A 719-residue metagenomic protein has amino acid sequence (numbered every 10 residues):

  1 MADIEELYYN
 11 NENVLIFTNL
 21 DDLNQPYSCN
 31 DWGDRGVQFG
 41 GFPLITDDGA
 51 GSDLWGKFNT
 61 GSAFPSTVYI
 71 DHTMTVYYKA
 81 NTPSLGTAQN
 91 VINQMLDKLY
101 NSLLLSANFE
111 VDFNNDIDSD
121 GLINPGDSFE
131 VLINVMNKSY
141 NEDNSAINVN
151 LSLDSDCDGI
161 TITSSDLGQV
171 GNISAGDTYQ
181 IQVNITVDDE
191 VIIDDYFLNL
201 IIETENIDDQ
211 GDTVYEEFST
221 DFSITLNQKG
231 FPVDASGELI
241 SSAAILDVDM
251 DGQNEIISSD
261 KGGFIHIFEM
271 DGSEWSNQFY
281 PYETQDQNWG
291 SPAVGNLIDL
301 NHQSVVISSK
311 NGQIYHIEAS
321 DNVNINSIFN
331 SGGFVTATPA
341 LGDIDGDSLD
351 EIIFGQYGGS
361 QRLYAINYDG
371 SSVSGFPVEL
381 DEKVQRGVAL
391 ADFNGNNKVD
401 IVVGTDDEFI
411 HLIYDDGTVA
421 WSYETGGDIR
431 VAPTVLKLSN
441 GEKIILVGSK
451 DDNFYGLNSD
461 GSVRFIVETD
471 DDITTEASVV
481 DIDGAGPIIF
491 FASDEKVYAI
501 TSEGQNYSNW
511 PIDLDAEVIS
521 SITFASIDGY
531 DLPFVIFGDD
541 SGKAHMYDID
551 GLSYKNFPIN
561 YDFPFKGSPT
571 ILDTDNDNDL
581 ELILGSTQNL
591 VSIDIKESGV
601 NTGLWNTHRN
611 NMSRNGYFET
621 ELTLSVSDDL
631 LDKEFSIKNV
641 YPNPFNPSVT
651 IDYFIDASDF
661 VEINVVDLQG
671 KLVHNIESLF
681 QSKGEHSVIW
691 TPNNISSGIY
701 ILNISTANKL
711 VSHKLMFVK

Functional and structural regions predicted by a protein language model:
M1-Q38, D48-W55: Structural microenvironment flanking redox-active thiols in thiol-disulfide oxidoreductases
C29, Y100-D116, L226-N227, K596-G603 (+4 more regions): Residue-level detector of functionally pivotal "anchor" positions at catalytic/ligand-binding pockets or at interdomain
D48-V91: Thiol/disulfide oxidoreductase modules built on the thioredoxin-like
L104-N108, G171, G211-T623: Extracytoplasmic/lumenal domain signature
G126-N141: Short beta-strand elements of extracellular/lumenal beta-sandwich folds
I160-V191: Intrinsically disordered, low-complexity Pro/Gly/Ser/Thr-rich segments with frequent PxxP/GP/PP motifs and embedded
V187-F222: Terminal connector regions
D452, G542, D629-Y641, F645-K719: C-terminal outer-membrane/trafficking sorting elements
